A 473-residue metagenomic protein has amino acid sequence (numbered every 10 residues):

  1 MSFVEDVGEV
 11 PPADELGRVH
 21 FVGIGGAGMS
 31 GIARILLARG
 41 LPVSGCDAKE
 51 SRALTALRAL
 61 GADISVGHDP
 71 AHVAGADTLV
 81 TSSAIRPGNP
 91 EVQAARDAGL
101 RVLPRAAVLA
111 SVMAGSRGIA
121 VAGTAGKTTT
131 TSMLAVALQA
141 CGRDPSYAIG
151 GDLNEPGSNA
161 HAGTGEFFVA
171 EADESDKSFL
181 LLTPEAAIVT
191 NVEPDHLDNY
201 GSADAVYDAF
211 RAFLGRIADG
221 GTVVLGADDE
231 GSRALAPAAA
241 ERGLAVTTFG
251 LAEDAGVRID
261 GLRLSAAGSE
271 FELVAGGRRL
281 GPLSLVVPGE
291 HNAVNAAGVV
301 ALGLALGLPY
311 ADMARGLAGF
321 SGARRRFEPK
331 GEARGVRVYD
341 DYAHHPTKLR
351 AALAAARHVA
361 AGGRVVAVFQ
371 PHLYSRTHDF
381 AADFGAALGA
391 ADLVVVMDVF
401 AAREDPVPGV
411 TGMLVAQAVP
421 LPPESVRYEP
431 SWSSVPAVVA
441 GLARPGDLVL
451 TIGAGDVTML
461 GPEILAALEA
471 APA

Functional and structural regions predicted by a protein language model:
M1-V108, E230, A255, L280 (+2 more regions): N-terminal leader/targeting and accessory segments in enzymes
F3-H20, G28, R34-R39, L180 (+3 more regions): Nucleotide phosphate-binding/pyrophosphate-handling subdomain across enzymes that bind or process nucleotide phosphates
I35-A38, R58, H72, S83-A227 (+3 more regions): Phosphate-binding loop of NTP-binding sites
L41-A48, T222-A227, V366-Q370, A390-A401: Short internal beta-strands
C46-D47, S65-H68, L103-A110, A148-G151 (+5 more regions): Beta-strand->loop->alpha-helix junctions that form or flank phosphate-binding loops in nucleotide-handling enzymes
E91-L100, A205, R216-G221, R242-L244 (+2 more regions): P-loop/Walker A phosphate-binding loop and immediately adjacent motor/lid segment at beta-alpha junctions
A218-V223, A361-G362, A390, P445-G446: Short glycine-dipeptide loop
G385-P445: C-terminal helical cap/extension that packs against the catalytic core of soluble nucleotide-cofactor enzymes
